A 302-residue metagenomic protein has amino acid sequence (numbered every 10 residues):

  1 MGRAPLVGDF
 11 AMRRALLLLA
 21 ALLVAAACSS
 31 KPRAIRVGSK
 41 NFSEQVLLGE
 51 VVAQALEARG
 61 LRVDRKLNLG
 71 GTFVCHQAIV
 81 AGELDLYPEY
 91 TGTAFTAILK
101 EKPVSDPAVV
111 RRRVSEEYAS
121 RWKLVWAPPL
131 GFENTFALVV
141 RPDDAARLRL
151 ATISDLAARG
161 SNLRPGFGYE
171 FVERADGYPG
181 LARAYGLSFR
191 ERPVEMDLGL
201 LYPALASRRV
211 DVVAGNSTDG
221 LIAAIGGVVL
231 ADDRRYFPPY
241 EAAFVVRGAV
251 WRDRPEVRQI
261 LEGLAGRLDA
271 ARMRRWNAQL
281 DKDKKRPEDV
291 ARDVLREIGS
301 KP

Functional and structural regions predicted by a protein language model:
L16-L23: Sec-dependent N-terminal signal peptides
A26-A27: C-terminal motif of bacterial Sec signal peptides marking the signal peptidase cleavage site
A34-D64, L69, L130-P203, K285-D289: Bilobed "Venus flytrap"/periplasmic-binding protein-like clamshell domains and structurally analogous long
N68-T72, G82-F95, V110-R111, R141 (+4 more regions): Beta->alpha turn/N-cap motifs
V80-E89, G160-R164, G180, A204-G215: Alpha-to-beta junction loops
I98-A127, S207-V212, L221-R235, P239: Ligand-binding "clamshell"
F136-A146, E241-R254: A bilobed periplasmic-binding-protein/Venus flytrap-type ligand-binding module shared by bacterial periplasmic
V172, D176-A184, E256-P302: An extracytoplasmic/periplasmic, membrane-proximal ligand-sensing/linker region
